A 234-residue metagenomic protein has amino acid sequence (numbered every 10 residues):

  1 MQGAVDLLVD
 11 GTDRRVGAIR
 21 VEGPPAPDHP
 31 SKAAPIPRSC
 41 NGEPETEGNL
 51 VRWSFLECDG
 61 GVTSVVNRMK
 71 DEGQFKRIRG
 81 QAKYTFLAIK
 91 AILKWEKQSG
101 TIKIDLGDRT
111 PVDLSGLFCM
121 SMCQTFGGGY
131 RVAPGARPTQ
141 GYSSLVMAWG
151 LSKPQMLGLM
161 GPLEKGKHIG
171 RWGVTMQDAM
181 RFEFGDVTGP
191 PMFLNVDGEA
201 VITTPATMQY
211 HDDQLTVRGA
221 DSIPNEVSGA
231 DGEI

Functional and structural regions predicted by a protein language model:
M1-L117: Catalytic core of DAGKc-family lipid kinases
D6, T12, L56, M122-Q124 (+4 more regions): Short, flexible coil/turn micro-motifs enriched in small/turn-prone residues
P24, C123, G150-L151: Short loop segments at secondary-structure junctions
D28, G127-G128, V217: Short N-terminal binding/cap micro-motifs at the start of the first secondary-structure element
E43, E47, R79-Q81, W95 (+4 more regions): Residue-level signal for well-ordered alpha-helical segments
R52, F118-M120, T188-G189, T204: Hydrophobic alpha-helical context, especially transmembrane and signal-peptide helices
D59, T63, C119-A133, E199-A200: Glycine-rich phosphate/pyrophosphate-binding beta-alpha loops
L106-D113, R131-I234: ATP/nucleoside-binding phosphotransfer catalytic cores, i.e., glycine-rich phosphate-binding loops
